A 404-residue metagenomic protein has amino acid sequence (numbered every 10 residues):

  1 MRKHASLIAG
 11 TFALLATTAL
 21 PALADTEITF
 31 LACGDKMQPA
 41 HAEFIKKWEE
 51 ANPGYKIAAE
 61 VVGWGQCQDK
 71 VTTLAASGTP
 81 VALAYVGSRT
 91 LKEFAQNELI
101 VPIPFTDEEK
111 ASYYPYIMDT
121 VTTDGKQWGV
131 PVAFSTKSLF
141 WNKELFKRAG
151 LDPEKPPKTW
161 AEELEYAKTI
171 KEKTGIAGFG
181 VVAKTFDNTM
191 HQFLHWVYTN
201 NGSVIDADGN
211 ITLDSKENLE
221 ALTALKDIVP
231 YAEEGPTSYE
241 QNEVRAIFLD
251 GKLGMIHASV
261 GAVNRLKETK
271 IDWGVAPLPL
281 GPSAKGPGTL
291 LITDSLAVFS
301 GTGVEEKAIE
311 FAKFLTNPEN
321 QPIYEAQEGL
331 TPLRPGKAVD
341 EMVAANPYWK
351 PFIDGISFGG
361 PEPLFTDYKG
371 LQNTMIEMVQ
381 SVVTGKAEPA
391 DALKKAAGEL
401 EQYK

Functional and structural regions predicted by a protein language model:
D25-D35, Y55-E60, A82-L83, W128 (+1 more regions): Short, well-ordered beta-strand elements
P39, K92, V260-G274, G281-E377: C-terminal lobe and pocket-closing loops of periplasmic/extracytoplasmic Venus-flytrap solute-binding proteins
E43-Y116, T120-T122, R148-G150, K155-K158 (+6 more regions): Extracytoplasmic "Venus flytrap"/periplasmic binding protein-like
E50-A51, K56, K147, P153 (+2 more regions): Conserved C-terminal helix/tail region of periplasmic/extracytoplasmic solute-binding proteins
S88-S138, L164-Y166, E172, T189-Q192 (+2 more regions): Hinge/lid segment of periplasmic solute-binding proteins
V101-Y116, P156, G180-A183, N200-E220 (+3 more regions): Short, solvent-exposed loop/beta-turn-alpha elements that line the ligand-binding surface or hinge of extracytoplasmic
W128-V132, K137, A161-I211, L253: Extracytoplasmic/periplasmic solute-binding protein
L164-T169, D208-T237, G303: Glycine-centered hinge/linker elements that transmit conformational signals in sensory and ligand-binding systems
